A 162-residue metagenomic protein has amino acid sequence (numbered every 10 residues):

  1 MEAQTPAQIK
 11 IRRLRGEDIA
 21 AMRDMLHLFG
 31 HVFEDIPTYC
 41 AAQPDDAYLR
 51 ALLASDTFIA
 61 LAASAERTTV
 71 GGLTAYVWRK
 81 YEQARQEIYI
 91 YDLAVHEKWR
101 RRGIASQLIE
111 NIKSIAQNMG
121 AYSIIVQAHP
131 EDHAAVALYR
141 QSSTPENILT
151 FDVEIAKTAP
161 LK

Functional and structural regions predicted by a protein language model:
K10-M25: A short beta-loop-alpha structural element at the N-terminal edge of CoA-dependent acyl/N-acetyltransferase catalytic
H27-R50: Conserved GNAT-fold acetyl-CoA-binding loop/helix
R50-A62, Y89: A short helix-loop-beta-strand connector motif used in the catalytic cores of GNAT acetyltransferases and, in some
A62, T68-V77, Y89: Conserved beta-strand in the GNAT
L93-R100: A short, internal acetyl-CoA/4′-phosphopantetheine-binding micro-motif in the GNAT/acyltransferase core
R101-S114: Conserved acetyl-CoA-binding loop-helix of GNAT-fold acetyltransferases
S106, P130-L149: Conserved active-site alpha-helix within GNAT-family acetyltransferase domains
Q117-Q127: Conserved GNAT acetyl-CoA-binding A-motif
